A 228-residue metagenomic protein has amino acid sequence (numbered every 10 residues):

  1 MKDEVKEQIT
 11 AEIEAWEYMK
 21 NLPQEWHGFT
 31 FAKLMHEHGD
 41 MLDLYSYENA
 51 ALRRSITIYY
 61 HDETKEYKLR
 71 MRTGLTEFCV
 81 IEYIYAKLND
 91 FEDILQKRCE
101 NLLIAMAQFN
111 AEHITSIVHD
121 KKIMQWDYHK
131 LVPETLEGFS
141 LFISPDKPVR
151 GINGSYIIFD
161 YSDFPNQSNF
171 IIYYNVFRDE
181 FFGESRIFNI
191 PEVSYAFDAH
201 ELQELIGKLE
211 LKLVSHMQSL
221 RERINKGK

Functional and structural regions predicted by a protein language model:
M1-Y18, L22, A51-L52, T57-D62 (+3 more regions): Long, contiguous N-terminal structural blocks used for assembly/anchoring
M1-Y47, N101-N166: Negatively charged, low-complexity tracts enriched in Asp/Glu with abundant Ser/Thr
G28, G39, G74, G138 (+5 more regions): Residue-identity detector for glycine
L52-D93, Y161-E204: Intrinsically disordered, low-complexity regulatory segments enriched in Ser/Thr/Pro and charged residues
E77-K121, I187-K228: Mixed-charge, Lys/Arg-enriched low-complexity segments
